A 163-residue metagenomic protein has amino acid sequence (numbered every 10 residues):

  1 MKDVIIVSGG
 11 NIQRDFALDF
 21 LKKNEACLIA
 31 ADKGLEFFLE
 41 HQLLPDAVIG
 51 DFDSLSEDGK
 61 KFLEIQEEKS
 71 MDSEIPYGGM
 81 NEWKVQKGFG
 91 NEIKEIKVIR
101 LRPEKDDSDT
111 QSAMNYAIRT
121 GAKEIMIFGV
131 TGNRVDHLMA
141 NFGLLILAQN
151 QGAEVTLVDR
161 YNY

Functional and structural regions predicted by a protein language model:
M1-I65: N-terminal beta-strand-loop-alpha-helix module at the start of alpha/beta ligand-binding or catalytic domains
V7, I29-D32, G50, I99-R100 (+2 more regions): General beta-strand structural signal in soluble alpha/beta enzymes
G59-E67, K94-N115: Glycine/small-residue-rich loop that forms an oxyanion/phosphate-binding "nest" at active or ligand-binding sites
S70-S73: Intrinsic disorder
L101-H137: Ordered, amphipathic secondary-structure segments that act as subunit-interaction surfaces in large macromolecular
D136-I146: Short Gly/Thr/Asp-enriched flexible loops that form oxyanion-binding sites at enzyme active sites
I146-Y163: Class I SAM-dependent methyltransferase SAM-binding "motif I" and its flanking Rossmann-like core
